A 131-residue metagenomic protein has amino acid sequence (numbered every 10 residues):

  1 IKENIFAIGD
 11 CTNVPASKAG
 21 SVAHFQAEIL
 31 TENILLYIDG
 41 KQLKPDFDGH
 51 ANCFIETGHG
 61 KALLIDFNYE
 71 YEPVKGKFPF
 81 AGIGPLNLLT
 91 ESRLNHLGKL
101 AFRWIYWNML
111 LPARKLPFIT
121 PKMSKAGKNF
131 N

Functional and structural regions predicted by a protein language model:
I1-K2: Rossmann-fold NAD(P)-binding glycine/threonine-rich loop
I8-T57, L64-D66: A conserved FAD-binding loop/helix module that cradles the flavin
L64-N131: C-terminal auxiliary extensions adjacent to catalytic cores
